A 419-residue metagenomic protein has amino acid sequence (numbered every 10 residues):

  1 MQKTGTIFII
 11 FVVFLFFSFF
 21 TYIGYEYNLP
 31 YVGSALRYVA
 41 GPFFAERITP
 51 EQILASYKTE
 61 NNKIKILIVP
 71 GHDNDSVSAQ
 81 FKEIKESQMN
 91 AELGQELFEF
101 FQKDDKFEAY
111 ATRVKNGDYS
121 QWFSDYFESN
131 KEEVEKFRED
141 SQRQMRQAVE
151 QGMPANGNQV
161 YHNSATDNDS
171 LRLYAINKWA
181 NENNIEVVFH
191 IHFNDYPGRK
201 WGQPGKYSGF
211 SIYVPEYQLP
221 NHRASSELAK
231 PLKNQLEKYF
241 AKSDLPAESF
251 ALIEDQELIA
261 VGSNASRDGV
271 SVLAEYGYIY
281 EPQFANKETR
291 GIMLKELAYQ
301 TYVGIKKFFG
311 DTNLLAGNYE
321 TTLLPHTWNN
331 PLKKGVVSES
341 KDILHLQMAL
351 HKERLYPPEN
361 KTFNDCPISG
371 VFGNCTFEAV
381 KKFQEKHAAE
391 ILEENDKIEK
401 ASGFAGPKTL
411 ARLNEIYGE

Functional and structural regions predicted by a protein language model:
M1-F16: N-terminal Sec-pathway targeting helices
F17-K65: Non-catalytic propeptide/linker segments at domain boundaries
V69-F81, R113-S226, D255-Y280: Active-site microenvironments of hydrolase-like enzyme catalytic domains
S76-Q88, Y161-S170, A175-N177, Y213-R223 (+4 more regions): Second-shell loop/turn segments in exported
F81-F107: Alpha-helical metal-binding/catalytic segments enriched in His/Glu/Asp
N194-G198, Y213-V214, L219, S243-L323: Active-site-adjacent mobile loop/cap segments within catalytic or ligand-binding domains
F309-G370, E419: Acidic, Ser/Thr/Pro/Gly-enriched interdomain connector segments
